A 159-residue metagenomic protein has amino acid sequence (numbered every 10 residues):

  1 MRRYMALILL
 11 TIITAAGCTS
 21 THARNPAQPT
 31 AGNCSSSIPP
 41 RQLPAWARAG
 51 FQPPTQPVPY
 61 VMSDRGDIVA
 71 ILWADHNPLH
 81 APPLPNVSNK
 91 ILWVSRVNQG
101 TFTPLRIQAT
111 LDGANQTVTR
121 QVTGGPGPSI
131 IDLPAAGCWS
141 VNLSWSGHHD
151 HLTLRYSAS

Functional and structural regions predicted by a protein language model:
M1-I8: Bacterial N-terminal signal peptides that target proteins for export
A15-G17: C-terminal motif of bacterial Sec signal peptides marking the signal peptidase cleavage site
H22-P134, C138-S159: Contiguous segments within soluble domain cores/interaction surfaces
